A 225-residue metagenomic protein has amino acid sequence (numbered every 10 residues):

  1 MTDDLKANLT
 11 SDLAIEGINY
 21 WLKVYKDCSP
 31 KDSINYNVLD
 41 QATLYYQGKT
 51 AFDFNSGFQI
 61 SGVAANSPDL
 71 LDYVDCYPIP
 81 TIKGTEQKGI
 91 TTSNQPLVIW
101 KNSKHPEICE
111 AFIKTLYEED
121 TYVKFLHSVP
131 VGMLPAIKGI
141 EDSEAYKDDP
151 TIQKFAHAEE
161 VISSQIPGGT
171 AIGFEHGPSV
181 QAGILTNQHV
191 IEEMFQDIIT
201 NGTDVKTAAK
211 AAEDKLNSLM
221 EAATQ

Functional and structural regions predicted by a protein language model:
M1-A7, K26-D27, Y46, T92-L97 (+1 more regions): Flexible glycine/proline-enriched surface loops and loop-helix/loop-strand junctions
D3-N35, D75, I79: Glycine-centered hinge/linker elements that transmit conformational signals in sensory and ligand-binding systems
N8-I15, Y36-L39, S103-E107, Q181-L185 (+2 more regions): Soluble non-cytosolic domains of exported or imported proteins
I18-K26, A42, Y46, W100 (+6 more regions): Non-transmembrane alpha-helical segments in soluble domains of secreted/periplasmic/extracellular proteins
D32-Q47: Short helix-initiation/N-cap motifs at beta->coil->alpha
A51-S56, D75: Paired acidic/hydrophobic, glycine-rich loop segments that form the ligand-binding mouth/hinge of periplasmic-binding
F58-L70, I82-H189: C-terminal lobe and pocket-closing loops of periplasmic/extracytoplasmic Venus-flytrap solute-binding proteins
S164-Q225: Conserved C-terminal helix/tail region of periplasmic/extracytoplasmic solute-binding proteins
